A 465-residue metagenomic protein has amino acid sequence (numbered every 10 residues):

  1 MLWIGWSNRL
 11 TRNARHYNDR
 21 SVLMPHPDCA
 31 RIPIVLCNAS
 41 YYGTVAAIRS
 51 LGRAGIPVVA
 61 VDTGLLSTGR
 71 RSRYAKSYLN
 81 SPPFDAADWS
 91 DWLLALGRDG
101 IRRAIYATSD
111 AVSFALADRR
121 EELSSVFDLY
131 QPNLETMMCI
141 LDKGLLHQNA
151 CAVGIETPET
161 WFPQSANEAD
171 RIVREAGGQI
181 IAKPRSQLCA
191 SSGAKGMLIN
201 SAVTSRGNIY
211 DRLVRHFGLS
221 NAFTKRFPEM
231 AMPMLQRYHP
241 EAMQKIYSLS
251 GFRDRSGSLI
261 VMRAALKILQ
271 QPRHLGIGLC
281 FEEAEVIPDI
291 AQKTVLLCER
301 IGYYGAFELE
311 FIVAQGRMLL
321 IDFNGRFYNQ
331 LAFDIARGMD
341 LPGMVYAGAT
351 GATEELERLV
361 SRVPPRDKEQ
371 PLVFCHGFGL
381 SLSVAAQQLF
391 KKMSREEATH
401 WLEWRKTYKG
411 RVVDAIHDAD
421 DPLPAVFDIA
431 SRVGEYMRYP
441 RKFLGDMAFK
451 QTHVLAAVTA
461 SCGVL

Functional and structural regions predicted by a protein language model:
M1-N13, Y17-P132, N167-D170, D418-M437 (+2 more regions): ATP-binding N-terminal substructure of ATP-dependent carboxylate-amine bond-forming enzymes
V61-S67, D110-V112, E135, R255-L259 (+2 more regions): Short glycine-enriched loops at secondary-structure junctions
M137-M234, R255-S258, P288: Active-site nucleotide/adenylate-binding loops and adjacent lid/helix of ATP-dependent enzymes
R206-R273, A284-Q292, I312-V313, R317-L319: Phosphate-binding site of ATP-dependent enzymes
I268-P272, G276-L279, N324-G338: Glycine-rich phosphate/pyrophosphate-binding beta-alpha loops
H274-G276, V286-L309: Oxyanion-binding "anion nests"
E299-F333: Conserved metal-phosphate-binding beta-hairpin within the catalytic cores of diverse ATP-dependent phosphoryl-transfer
A347-L465: Peripheral (often C-terminal) accessory segments that flank ATP-dependent C-N-forming ligase machineries
